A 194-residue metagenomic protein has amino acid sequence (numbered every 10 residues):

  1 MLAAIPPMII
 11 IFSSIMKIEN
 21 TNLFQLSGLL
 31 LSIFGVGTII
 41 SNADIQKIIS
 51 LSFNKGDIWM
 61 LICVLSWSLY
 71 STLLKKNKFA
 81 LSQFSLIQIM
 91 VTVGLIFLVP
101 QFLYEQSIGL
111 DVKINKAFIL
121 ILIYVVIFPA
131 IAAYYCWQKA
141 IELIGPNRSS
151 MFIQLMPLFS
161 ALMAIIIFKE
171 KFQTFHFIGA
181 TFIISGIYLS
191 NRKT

Functional and structural regions predicted by a protein language model:
M1-A4, N54, L143, N147-L155 (+1 more regions): Replace "multi-pass membrane enzymes" with "multi-pass membrane proteins
A4, L26-I33, I58, I62 (+4 more regions): Hydrophobic residues within alpha-helical transmembrane segments of multi-pass solute transporters/permease subunits
I11-F12, T38, I58-L73, V99-R148 (+3 more regions): Hydrophobic alpha-helical transmembrane segments of multi-pass membrane transport proteins, especially secondary
I15-K17, T21, N77, L86 (+3 more regions): Hydrophobic/aromatic residues within transmembrane alpha-helices of multi-pass small-molecule transporters
K17-I18, I39-D44, Y104-G109, F168-K169 (+1 more regions): Short helix-capping/hinge motifs at transmembrane helix termini and TM-loop junctions
T21-A43, L98, Q154, M163 (+1 more regions): Hydrophobic transmembrane alpha-helices of multi-pass small-molecule transport proteins
T21-I33, L81-I89, G145: Cytoplasmic-side transmembrane-helix entry/capping segments in multi-pass membrane proteins
L69-V93: Juxtamembrane helix-loop-helix junctions in multi-pass membrane proteins
